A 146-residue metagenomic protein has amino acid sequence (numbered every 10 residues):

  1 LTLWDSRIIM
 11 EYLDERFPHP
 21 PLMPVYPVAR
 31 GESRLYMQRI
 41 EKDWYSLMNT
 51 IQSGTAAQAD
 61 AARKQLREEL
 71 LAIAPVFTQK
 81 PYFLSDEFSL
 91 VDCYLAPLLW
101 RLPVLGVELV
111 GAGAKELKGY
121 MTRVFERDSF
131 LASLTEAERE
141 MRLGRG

Functional and structural regions predicted by a protein language model:
L1-P75, P81: GST-like domain detector, emphasizing the conserved glutathione-binding G-site in the N-terminal thioredoxin-like
L3, S33, D92-C93, R127: Short, thiol/selenol-centered motifs that function as redox-active sites or metal-ligating centers
L13-D14, Y120, M141-L143: Short secondary-structure boundary/hinge segments and terminal tails
D14-P18, E41, T78, P103-V107 (+2 more regions): Hydrophobic/aromatic-lined pockets within catalytic cores
F17, G113-E116, R139: Extended, non-catalytic scaffold segments that flank or surround catalytic motifs
D43, F83-E108, A112-G113, K118-V124 (+1 more regions): GST superfamily/GST-like fold recognition
D60-K64, E68-L71, P75, K115-T122 (+2 more regions): Replace "anionic and nucleotidyl ligands
E136-G146: Acidic/histidine-enriched, glycine/proline-rich intrinsically disordered or flexible terminal extensions
